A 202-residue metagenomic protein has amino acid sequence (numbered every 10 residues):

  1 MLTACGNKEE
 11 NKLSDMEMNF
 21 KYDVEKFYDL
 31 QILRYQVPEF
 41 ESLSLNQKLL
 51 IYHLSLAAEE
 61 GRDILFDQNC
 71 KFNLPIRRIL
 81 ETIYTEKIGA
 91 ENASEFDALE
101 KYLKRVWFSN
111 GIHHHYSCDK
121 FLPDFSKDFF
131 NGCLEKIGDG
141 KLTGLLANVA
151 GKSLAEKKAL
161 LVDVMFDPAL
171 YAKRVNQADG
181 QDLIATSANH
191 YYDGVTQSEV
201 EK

Functional and structural regions predicted by a protein language model:
L2-A4: C-terminal motif of bacterial Sec signal peptides marking the signal peptidase cleavage site
G6-K8: Bacterial signal peptide processing site
N11-L13: Charge-rich, low-complexity intrinsically disordered and helical linker regions
E17-K202: N-terminal helix-rich structural modules
